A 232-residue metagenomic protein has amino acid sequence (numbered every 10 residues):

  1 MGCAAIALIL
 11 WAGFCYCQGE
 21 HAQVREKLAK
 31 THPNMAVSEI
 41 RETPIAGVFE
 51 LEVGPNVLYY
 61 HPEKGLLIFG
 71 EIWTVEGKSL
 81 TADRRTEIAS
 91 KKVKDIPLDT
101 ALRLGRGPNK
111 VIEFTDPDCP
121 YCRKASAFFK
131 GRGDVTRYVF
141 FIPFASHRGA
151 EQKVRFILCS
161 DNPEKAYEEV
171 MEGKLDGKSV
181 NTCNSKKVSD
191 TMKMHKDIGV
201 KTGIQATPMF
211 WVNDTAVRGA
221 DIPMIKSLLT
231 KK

Functional and structural regions predicted by a protein language model:
G2-C3, W11-R155, E169-E172, V180-T207 (+2 more regions): Extracytoplasmic thiol/disulfide redox context detector
I157-C159: Conserved NTP-binding/hydrolysis module of P-loop NTPases
D161-E168: Conserved, helical-rich catalytic subdomain that frames metal- and/or nucleotide-binding sites in enzyme alpha/beta
